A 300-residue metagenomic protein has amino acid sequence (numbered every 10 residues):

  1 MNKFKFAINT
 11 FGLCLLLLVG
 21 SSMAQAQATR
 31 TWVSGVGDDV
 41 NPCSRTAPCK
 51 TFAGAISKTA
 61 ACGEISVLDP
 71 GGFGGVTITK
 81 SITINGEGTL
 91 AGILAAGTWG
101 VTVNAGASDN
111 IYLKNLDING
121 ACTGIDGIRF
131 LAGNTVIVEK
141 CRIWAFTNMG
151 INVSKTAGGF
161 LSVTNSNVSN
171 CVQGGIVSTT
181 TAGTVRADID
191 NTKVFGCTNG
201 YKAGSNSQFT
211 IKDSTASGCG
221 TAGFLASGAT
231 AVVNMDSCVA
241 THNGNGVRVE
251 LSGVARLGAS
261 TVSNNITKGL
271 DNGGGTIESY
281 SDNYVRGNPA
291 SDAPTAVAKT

Functional and structural regions predicted by a protein language model:
T10-G20: Bacterial N-terminal signal peptides
G35-G74: Acidic Gly/Asp/Thr-rich repetitive segments characteristic of extracellular carbohydrate-active and adhesion proteins
G75, G100-T102, N110, G124-R129 (+8 more regions): Structural detector of coil-to-beta-strand junctions
G75, S81-R129, K140-A145: Right-handed parallel beta-helix/beta-spiral solenoid domain characteristic of secreted/periplasmic
T83-G86, N110-L113, T135-E139, F160-T164 (+6 more regions): All-beta strand scaffolds that present successive hydrophobic residues in beta-strands
E87, G92, L116-T123, W144-N148 (+7 more regions): Surface-exposed loop/turn segments connecting beta-strands in extracellular beta-rich domains
Y112-Y201: Right-handed parallel beta-helix
L257-T300: Leucine-rich solenoid repeat scaffolds
